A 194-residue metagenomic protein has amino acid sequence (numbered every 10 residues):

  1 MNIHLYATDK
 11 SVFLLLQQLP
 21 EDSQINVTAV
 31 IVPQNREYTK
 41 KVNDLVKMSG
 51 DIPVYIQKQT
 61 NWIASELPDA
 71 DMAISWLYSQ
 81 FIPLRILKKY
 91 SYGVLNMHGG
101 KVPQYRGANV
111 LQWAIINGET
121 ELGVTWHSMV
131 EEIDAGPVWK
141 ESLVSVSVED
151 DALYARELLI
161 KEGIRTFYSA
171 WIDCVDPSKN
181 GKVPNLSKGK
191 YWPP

Functional and structural regions predicted by a protein language model:
M1-P194: One-carbon transfer enzymes
